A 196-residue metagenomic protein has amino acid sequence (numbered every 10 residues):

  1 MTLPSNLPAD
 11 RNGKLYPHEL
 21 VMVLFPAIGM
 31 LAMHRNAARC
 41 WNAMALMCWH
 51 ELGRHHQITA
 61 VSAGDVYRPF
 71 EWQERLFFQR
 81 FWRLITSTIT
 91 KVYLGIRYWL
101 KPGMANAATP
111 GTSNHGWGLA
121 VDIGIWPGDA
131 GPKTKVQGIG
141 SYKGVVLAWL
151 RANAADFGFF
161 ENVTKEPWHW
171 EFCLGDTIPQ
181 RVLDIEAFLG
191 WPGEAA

Functional and structural regions predicted by a protein language model:
M1-A196: Cell-envelope/glycan interface and biosynthesis
